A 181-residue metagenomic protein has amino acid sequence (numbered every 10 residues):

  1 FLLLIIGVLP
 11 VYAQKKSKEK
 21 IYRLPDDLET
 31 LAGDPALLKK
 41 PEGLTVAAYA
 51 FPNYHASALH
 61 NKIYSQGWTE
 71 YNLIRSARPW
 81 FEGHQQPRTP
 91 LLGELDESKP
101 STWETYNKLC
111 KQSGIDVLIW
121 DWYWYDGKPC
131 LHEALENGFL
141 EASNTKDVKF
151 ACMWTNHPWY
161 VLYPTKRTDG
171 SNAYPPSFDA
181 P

Functional and structural regions predicted by a protein language model:
F1-K16: Bacterial Sec-dependent N-terminal signal peptides
K15-P181: Glycan-processing catalytic domains of CAZymes
